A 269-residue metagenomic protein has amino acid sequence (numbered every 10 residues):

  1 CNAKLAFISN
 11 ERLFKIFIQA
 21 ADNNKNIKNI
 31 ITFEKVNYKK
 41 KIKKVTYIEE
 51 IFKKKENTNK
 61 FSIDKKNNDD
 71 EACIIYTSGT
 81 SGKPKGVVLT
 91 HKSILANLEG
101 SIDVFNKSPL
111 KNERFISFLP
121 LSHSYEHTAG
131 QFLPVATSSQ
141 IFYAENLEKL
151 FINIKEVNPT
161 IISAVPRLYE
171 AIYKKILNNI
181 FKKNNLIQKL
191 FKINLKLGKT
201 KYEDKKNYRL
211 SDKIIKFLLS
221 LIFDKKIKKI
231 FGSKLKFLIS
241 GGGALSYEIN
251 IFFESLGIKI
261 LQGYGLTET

Functional and structural regions predicted by a protein language model:
C1-E50: Structural core segment of the AMP-binding/adenylate-forming
E11-N26, Y169-N185, L221-S233, Y247 (+1 more regions): Adenylate-forming
T32, K53-Y76, K83, S108-R114: Conserved pre-ATP/AMP-binding loop-to-beta segment of ANL
A72-L98: Conserved AMP-binding A3 loop
L95-R114, L121-D224, K234, K259: Conserved AMP-binding/adenylation subdomain of ANL enzymes
F118-H123, G242-A244: Conserved AMP-binding
R167, G242-I249, L261-T269: Conserved A3 ("GATE") glycine/threonine-rich loop of ANL adenylate-forming enzymes
